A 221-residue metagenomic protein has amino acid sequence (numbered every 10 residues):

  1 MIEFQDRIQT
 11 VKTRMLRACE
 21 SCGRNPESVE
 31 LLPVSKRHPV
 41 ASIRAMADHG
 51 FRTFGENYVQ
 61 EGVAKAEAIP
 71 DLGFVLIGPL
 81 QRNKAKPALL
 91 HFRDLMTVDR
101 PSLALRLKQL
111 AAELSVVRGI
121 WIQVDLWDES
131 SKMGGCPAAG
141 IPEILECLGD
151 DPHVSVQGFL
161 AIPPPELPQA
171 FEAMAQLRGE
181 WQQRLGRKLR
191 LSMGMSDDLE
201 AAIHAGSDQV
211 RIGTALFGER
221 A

Functional and structural regions predicted by a protein language model:
M1-D197, I203-A205, F217-E219: Conserved alpha/beta-domain cores
D208-Q209: Divalent-metal-activated hydrolytic enzyme cores
I212, G218-A221: Short C-terminal tail/terminal secondary-structure segment of NAD(P)H-dependent dehydrogenase/reductase domains
